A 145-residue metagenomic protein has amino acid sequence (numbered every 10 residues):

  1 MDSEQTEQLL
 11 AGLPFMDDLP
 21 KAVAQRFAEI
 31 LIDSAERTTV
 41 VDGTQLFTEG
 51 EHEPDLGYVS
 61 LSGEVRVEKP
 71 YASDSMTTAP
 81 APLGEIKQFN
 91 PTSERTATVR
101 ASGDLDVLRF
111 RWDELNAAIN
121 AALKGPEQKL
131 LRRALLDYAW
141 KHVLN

Functional and structural regions predicted by a protein language model:
M1-V41, Q88, L123-L144: Cyclic nucleotide-binding regulatory module and flanking cytosolic helices
V23, R66, A118-N120: Amphipathic alpha-helical interaction segments
T39-D104, L136, W140: Cyclic nucleotide-binding regulatory domains
S93-N145: Acidic/histidine-enriched, beta-strand-rich ligand/metal-binding domains
